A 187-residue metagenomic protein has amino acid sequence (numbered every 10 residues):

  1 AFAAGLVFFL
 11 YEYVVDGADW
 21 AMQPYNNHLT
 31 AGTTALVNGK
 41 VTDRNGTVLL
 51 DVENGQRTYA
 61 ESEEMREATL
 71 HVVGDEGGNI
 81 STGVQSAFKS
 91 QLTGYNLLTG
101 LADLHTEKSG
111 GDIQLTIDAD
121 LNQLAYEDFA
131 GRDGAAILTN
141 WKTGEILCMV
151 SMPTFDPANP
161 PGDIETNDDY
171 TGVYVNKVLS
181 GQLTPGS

Functional and structural regions predicted by a protein language model:
A1-E165, D169-V173, Q182: Periplasmic/cell-envelope proteins involved in peptidoglycan metabolism and beta-lactam response
N176: Active-site histidine-acidic residue metal-binding/catalytic motifs, centered on HxH/HExxH-like signatures
L179-S187: Gly/Ser-rich catalytic serine loop of serine hydrolases
